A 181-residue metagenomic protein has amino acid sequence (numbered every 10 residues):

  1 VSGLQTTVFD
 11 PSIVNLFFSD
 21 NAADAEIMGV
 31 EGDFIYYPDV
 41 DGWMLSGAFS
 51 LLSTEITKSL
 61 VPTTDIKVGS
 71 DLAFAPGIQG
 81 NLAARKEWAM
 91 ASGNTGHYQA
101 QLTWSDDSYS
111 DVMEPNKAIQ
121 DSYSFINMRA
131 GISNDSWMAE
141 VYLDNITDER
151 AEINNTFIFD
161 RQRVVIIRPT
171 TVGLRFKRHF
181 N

Functional and structural regions predicted by a protein language model:
V1-L4, D10, M28, S53 (+2 more regions): Active-site/binding-pocket entry motifs
S2, D39, T103-D111, I132-N181: C-terminal beta-signal and adjacent terminal beta-strands/loops of Gram-negative outer-membrane beta-barrel proteins
S2-F18, K58-S70, P115-Q120, N155-V164: Flexible, surface-exposed loop regions and adjacent strand-edge segments of Gram-negative outer-membrane beta-barrel
L16-V112, K177-H179: Gram-negative outer-membrane beta-barrel transporters
N21-A22, N81, N116, N127 (+1 more regions): Asparagine-centered polar/low-complexity signal
E26-V30, F74-G80, S122-I126, D135 (+1 more regions): Residues that define the transmembrane beta-barrel architecture of outer-membrane proteins
G80-K86, I126-A130, R163, L174-F176: Feature captures outer-membrane beta-barrel proteins of Gram-negative bacteria and organelles
S105, V112-S124: Outer-membrane beta-barrel transmembrane domain signature
